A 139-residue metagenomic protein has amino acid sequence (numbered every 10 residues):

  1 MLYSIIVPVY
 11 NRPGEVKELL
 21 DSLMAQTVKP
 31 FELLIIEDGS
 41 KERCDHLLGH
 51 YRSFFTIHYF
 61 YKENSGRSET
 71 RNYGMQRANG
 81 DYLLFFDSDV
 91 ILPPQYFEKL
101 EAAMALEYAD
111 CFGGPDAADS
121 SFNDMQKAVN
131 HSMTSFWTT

Functional and structural regions predicted by a protein language model:
M1-A25: N-proximal low-complexity "stem/linker" segments adjacent to membrane-targeting elements
V9-K17, E37, K41, P93-P94: A structural helix-start
N11, L23, D38-S40, S65 (+1 more regions): Conserved short acidic donor-positioning loop in nucleotide-sugar-dependent glycosyltransferases
L20-Y61: Acidic donor-binding segment of Leloir-type glycosyltransferases
G39, V90-L92, A117-D119: A short, conserved beta-strand element in the Rossmann-like catalytic core that flanks the donor/metal-binding loop
K62-A78, K99: Glycine-rich, basic loop-to-helix element that forms the pyrophosphate-binding segment of sugar-nucleotide handling
L83: Short aromatic/hydrophobic "clamp" motif used to bind/position activated sugar donors
Q95-K127, H131: Conserved donor NDP-sugar-binding/catalytic core segment of glycosyltransferases
